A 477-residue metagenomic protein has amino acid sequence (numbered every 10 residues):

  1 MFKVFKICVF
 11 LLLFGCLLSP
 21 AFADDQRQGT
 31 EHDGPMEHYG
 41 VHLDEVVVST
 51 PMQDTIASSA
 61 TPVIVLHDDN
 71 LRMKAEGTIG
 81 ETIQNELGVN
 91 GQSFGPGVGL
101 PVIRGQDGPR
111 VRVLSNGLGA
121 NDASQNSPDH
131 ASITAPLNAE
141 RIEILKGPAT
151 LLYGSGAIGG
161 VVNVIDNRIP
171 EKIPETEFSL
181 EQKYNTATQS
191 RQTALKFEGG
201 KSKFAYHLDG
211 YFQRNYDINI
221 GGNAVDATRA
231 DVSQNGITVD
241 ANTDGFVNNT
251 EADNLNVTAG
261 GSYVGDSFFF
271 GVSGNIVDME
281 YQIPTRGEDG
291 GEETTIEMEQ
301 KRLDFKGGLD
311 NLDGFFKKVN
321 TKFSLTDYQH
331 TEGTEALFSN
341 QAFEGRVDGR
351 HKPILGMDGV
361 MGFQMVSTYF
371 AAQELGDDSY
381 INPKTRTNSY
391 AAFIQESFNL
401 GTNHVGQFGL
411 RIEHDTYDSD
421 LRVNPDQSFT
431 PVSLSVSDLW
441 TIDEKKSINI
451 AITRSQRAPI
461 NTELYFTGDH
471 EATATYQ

Functional and structural regions predicted by a protein language model:
D24-R72, G80, G108: Short, acidic, small-residue-rich periplasmic hinge/interaction motif at the N-terminus of Gram-negative outer-membrane
G80-D122, E140: Extracytoplasmic beta-strand/coil segments of soluble accessory domains associated with Gram-negative outer-membrane
G119, D278, D327, H414-L421 (+3 more regions): Surface-exposed extracellular loop regions of Gram-negative outer-membrane beta-barrel proteins, predominantly
G119-K146: Short acidic/polar hinge/loop motifs at secondary-structure boundaries that mediate gating or recognition
I173-E181, N185, Q192-M298: Periplasmic-side early beta-strands and strand-to-turn transitions of outer-membrane beta-barrels
L195-K201, A259-Y263, F305-L309, G345-H351 (+2 more regions): Residues on the lipid-exposed face of transmembrane beta-strands in outer-membrane beta-barrel proteins
I220, V277, N320, D358-T368 (+3 more regions): Surface-exposed extracellular loop regions of Gram-negative outer-membrane beta-barrel proteins
N248-N254, S267-V319, F323-A342, D377-Y380 (+2 more regions): Flexible loop and strand-edge segments within Gram-negative outer membrane beta-barrel domains
